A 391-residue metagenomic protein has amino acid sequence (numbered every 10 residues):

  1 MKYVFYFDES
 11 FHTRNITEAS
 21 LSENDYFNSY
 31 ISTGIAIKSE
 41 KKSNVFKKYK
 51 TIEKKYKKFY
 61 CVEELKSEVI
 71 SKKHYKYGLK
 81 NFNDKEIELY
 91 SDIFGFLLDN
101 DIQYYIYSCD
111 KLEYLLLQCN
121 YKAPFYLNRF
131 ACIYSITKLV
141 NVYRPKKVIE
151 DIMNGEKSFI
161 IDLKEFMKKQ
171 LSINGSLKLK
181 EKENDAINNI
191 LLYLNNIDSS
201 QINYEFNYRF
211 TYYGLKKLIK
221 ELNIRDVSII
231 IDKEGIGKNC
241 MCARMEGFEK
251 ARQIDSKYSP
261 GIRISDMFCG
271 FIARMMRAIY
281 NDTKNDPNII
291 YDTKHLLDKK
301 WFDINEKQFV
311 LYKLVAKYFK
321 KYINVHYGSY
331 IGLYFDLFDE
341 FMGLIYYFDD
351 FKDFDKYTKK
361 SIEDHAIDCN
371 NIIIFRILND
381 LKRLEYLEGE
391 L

Functional and structural regions predicted by a protein language model:
M1-F82, Y90-F96: An N-terminal structural lobe/cap that precedes and organizes the functional/catalytic core across diverse proteins
S91, G95-L391: Charge-dense, low-complexity intrinsically disordered regions
